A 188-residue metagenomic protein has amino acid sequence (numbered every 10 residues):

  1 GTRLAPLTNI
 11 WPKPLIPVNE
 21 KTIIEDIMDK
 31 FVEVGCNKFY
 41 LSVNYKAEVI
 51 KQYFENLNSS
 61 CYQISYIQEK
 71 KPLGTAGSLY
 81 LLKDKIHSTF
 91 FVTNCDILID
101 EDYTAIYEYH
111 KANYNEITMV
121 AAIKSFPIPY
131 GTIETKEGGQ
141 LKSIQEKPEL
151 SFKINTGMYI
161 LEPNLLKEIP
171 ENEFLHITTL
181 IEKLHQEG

Functional and structural regions predicted by a protein language model:
G1-E48: N-terminal glycine-rich phosphate-binding loop and ensuing alpha1 helix
V18, I133-K136, I160: Short beta-strand-to-turn element immediately C-terminal to the catalytic PLP-Schiff-base lysine in fold type I
I23-D26, G77-L81, L180: Well-ordered alpha-helical segments embedded in enzymatic catalytic cores
A47-K51, T178: Short, surface-exposed alpha-helical segments at coil->helix boundaries
K51-E137: Conserved beta-loop-beta/alpha segment of the NTase-like Rossmann-fold superfamily that binds/positions NTPs
F90-F91, L98, T104-K111, S125-P127 (+1 more regions): Catalytic-core segments of class I nucleotidyltransferases/pyrophosphorylases that form NMP-activated intermediates
